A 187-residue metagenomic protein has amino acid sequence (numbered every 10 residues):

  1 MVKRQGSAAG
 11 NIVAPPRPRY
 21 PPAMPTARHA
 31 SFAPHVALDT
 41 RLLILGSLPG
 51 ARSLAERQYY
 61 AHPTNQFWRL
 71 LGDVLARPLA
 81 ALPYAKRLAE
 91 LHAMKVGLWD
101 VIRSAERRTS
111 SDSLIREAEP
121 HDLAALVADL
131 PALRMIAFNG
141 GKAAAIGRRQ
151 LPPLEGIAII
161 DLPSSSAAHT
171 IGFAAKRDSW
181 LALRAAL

Functional and structural regions predicted by a protein language model:
M1-S7, N11-I12: Polybasic, low-complexity intrinsically disordered segments
V13, R17-R41, H62-P63, T109-A124 (+1 more regions): C-terminal capping/extension of enzyme domains
L43-S47: N-terminal nucleotide-binding beta1-loop-alpha1 segment
L48, R52, K142: Gly/Ser/Thr-rich beta-alpha loop segments that engage phosphate groups in nucleotides
R52-L114: Short, surface-exposed acidic-centric catalytic microdomains
A93-K142: Internal catalytic-core helix/loop-beta-alpha segment that presents or stabilizes conserved functional determinants
A143-G147: Short, well-ordered alpha-helical microsegments
